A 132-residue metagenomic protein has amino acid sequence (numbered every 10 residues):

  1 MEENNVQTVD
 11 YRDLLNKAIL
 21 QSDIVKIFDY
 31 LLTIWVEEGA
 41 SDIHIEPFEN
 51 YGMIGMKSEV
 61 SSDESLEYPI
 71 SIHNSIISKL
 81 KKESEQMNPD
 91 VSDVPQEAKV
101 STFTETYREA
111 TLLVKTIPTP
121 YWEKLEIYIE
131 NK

Functional and structural regions predicted by a protein language model:
E2-K132: N-terminal "pre-motor" subdomain/linker immediately upstream of P-loop NTPase catalytic cores
